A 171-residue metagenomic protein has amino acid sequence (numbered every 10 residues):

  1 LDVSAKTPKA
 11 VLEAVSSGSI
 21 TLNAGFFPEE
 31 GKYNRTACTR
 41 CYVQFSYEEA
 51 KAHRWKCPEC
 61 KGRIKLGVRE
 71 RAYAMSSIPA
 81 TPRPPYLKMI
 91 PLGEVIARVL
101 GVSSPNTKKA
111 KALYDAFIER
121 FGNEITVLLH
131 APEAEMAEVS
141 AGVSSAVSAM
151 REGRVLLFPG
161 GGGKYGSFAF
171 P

Functional and structural regions predicted by a protein language model:
L1-P171: Charged catalytic cores and adjacent phosphate/nucleic-acid-binding surfaces used for phosphate/nucleic-acid chemistry
